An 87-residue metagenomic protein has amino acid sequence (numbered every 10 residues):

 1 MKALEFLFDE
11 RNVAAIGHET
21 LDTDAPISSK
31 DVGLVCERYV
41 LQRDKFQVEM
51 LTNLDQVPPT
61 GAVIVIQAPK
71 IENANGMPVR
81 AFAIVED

Functional and structural regions predicted by a protein language model:
M1-D87: Active-/binding-site microenvironments in catalytic and ligand-binding cores
